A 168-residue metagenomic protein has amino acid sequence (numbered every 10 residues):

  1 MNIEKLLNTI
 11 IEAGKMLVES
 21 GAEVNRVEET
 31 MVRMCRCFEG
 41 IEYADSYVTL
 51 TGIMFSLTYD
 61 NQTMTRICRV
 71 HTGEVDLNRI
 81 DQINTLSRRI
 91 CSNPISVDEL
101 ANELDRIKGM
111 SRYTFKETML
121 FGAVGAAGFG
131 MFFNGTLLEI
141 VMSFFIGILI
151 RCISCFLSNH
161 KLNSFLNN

Functional and structural regions predicted by a protein language model:
M1-I95: Soluble N-terminal domains of membrane-associated systems
L6-T9, E23-T30, R79, L100-E103 (+5 more regions): General structural feature for long, well-ordered alpha-helical segments within catalytic domains of soluble enzymes
M34-F38, G52, L104, F121 (+2 more regions): Short, surface-exposed, charged/polar-biased interaction segments
R36, R88-C91, D105, F133 (+1 more regions): Signal for well-folded cores of large energy- and translation-related assemblies
C68-R69, G109-Y113: A short glycine/serine-rich beta->alpha loop
V97-A101, E117: Short glycine-rich, low-complexity/disordered patches
A101-S111: Cytosolic juxtamembrane amphipathic/interface segments immediately preceding and feeding into a transmembrane helix
R112-N168: Core alpha-helical transmembrane segments of integral membrane proteins
